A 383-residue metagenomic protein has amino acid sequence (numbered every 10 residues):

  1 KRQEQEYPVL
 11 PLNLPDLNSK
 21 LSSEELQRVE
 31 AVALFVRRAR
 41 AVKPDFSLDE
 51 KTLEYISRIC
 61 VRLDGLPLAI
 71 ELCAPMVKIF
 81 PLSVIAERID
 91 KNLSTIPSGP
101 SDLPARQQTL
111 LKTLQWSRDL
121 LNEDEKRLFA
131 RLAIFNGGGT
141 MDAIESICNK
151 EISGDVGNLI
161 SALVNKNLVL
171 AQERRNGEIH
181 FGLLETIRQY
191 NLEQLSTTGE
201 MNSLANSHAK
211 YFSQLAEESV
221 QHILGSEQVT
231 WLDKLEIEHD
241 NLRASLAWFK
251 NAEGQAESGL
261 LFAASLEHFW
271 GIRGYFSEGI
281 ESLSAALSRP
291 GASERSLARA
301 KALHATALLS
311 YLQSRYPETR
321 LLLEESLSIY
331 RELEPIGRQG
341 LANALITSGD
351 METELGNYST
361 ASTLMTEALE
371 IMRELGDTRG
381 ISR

Functional and structural regions predicted by a protein language model:
K1-R289, L303, E324: Aliphatic-rich helical/repeat scaffold segments used for oligomerization and domain docking
F249-K250, W270, P290, S310 (+4 more regions): Eukaryotic all-alpha helical interaction scaffolds
E253-G254, E294, E334-I336, G376: Structural signature of alpha-solenoid helical repeat scaffolds
L261-R273, A298-Y316, G340-N357, A368-E370 (+1 more regions): Tandem amphipathic alpha-helical repeat scaffolds
L321, E325, L333, I346-T347: Right-handed parallel beta-helix
